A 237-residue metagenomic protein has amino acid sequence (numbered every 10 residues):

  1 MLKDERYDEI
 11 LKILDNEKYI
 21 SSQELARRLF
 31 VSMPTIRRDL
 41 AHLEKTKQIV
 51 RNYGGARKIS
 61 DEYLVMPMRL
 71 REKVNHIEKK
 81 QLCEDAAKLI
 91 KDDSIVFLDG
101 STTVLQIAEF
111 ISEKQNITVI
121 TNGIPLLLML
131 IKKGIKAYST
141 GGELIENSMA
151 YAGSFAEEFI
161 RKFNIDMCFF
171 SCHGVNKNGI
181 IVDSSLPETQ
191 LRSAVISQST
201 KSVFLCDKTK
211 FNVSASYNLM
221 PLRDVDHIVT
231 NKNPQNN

Functional and structural regions predicted by a protein language model:
L2, K12, Y19-S22, F30 (+2 more regions): Conserved phosphate- and dinucleotide-binding cores of soluble alpha/beta proteins, encompassing both enzyme active
L2-Q23, R27-R28, P34-G100, A108-I120 (+1 more regions): HTH-adjacent hinge/linker in prokaryotic transcriptional regulators
V104: Catalytic nucleophile loop
